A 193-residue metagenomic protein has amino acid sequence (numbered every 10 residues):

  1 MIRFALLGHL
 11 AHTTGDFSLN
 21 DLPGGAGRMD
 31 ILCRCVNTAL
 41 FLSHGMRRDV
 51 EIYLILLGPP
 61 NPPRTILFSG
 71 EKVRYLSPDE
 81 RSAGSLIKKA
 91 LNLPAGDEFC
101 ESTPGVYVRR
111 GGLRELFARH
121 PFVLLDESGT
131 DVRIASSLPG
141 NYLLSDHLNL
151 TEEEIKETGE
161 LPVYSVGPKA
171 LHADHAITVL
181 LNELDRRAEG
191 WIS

Functional and structural regions predicted by a protein language model:
M1-E127: RNA substrate-binding interface of SAM-dependent RNA methyltransferases
M1-L7, L138-I155: An acidic intrinsically disordered interaction segment
D16, R64, I134-A135, E152-I155: Short glycine-/acidic-enriched loop or helix-start segments at secondary-structure transitions that form or flank
E71-V73, P139-N141, E160-V163: Active-site regions of enzymes building and remodeling cell-envelope glycoconjugates
R109, L125-R133, G140-L150, S165: Long, charge-patterned amphipathic alpha-helical coiled-coil/hairpin "stalk" segments used as oligomerization
L113, T130-V132, A170-A173: A short acidic, often aromatic-flanked loop/helix-cap motif at beta-alpha or helix-coil junctions that lines enzyme
L116-F117, A135-L138, E157-G159: Alpha-helix C-terminal capping segments
E152-S193: Structured adenosyl-cofactor binding patch, chiefly the S-adenosyl-L-methionine
